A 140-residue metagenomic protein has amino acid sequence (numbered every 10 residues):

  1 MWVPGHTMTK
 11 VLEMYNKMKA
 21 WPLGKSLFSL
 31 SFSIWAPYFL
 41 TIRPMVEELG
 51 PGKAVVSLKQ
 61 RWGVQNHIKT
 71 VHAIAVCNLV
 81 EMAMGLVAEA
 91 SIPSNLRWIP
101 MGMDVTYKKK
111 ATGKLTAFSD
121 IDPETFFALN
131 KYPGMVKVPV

Functional and structural regions predicted by a protein language model:
M1, K19-L23, V46-G50, V64 (+1 more regions): Short N-terminal helix-initiation segments at or just after the protein's N-terminus
W2-L23, A111-T112, D122-V140: HotDog/MaoC-like acyl-thioester-processing domains
W2-V55: Non-catalytic linker/capping segments at the edges of enzyme domains
I42, G52-A54, I99-M103, G113-A117 (+1 more regions): A generic structural signal for short beta-strands and their flanking turns/coil linkers
M45, S57-K59, T106: Generic structural detector for well-ordered beta-strands
K59-M84: Hot-dog-fold acyl-thioester-processing enzymes
N66-I68, L115, F127-L129: Short acidic, gly/pro-rich beta-turn/loop elements at beta-sheet edges and active-site/ligand-binding grooves
L86-P123: Hydrophobic beta-strand-centered segment that forms part of the acyl-chain substrate-binding groove
